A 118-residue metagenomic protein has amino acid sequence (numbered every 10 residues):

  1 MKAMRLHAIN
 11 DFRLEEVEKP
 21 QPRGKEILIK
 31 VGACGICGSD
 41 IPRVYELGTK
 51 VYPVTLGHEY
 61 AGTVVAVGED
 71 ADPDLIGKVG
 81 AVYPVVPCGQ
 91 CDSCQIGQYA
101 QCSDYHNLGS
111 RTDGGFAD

Functional and structural regions predicted by a protein language model:
M1-K2: Extreme N-terminal starter segment of soluble prokaryotic enzymes
H7, E18-K19, V51-G57, L108-D113 (+1 more regions): Short Gly/Pro-enriched turn/cap motifs at secondary-structure boundaries
A8-N10, R23: Residue-level recognition of beta-strand termini and adjacent short loop/turns
D11-E16: A local structural motif
P20-C34, L47-D92: Glycine-rich beta-strand-centered segment in the early N-terminal region that forms part of a ligand/cofactor-binding
S39-V44: Cytochrome P450 core scaffold surrounding the K-helix E-X-X-R motif and the conserved "meander" helix-loop region
C88-D118: NAD(P)H dinucleotide-binding glycine-rich loop of Rossmann-like/cofactor-binding domains, especially the beta1-alpha1
